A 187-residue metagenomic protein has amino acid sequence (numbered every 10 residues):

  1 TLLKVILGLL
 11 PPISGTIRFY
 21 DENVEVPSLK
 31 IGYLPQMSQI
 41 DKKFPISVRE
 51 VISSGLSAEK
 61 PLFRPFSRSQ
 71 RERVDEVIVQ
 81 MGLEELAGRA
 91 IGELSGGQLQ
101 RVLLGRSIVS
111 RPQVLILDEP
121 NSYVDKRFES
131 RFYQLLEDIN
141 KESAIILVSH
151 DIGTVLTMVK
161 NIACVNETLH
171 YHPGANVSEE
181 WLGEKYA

Functional and structural regions predicted by a protein language model:
L7: Helix-to-loop junction immediately C-terminal to a conserved catalytic motif
G15-I31: Conserved ABC transporter NBD signature motif
S53, S67-L86: Conserved ABC ATPase "signature" region
A90-L94, Q98: Conserved ABC ATPase signature
L104-G105, F132: Hydrophobic anchor residue at the start of the ABC signature
L115-E119: Catalytic Walker B motif of ABC-type/P-loop ATPase nucleotide-binding domains
T157, C164-A187: Conserved beta-strand-loop-alpha-helix hinge in the C-terminal portion of ABC ATPase nucleotide-binding domains
